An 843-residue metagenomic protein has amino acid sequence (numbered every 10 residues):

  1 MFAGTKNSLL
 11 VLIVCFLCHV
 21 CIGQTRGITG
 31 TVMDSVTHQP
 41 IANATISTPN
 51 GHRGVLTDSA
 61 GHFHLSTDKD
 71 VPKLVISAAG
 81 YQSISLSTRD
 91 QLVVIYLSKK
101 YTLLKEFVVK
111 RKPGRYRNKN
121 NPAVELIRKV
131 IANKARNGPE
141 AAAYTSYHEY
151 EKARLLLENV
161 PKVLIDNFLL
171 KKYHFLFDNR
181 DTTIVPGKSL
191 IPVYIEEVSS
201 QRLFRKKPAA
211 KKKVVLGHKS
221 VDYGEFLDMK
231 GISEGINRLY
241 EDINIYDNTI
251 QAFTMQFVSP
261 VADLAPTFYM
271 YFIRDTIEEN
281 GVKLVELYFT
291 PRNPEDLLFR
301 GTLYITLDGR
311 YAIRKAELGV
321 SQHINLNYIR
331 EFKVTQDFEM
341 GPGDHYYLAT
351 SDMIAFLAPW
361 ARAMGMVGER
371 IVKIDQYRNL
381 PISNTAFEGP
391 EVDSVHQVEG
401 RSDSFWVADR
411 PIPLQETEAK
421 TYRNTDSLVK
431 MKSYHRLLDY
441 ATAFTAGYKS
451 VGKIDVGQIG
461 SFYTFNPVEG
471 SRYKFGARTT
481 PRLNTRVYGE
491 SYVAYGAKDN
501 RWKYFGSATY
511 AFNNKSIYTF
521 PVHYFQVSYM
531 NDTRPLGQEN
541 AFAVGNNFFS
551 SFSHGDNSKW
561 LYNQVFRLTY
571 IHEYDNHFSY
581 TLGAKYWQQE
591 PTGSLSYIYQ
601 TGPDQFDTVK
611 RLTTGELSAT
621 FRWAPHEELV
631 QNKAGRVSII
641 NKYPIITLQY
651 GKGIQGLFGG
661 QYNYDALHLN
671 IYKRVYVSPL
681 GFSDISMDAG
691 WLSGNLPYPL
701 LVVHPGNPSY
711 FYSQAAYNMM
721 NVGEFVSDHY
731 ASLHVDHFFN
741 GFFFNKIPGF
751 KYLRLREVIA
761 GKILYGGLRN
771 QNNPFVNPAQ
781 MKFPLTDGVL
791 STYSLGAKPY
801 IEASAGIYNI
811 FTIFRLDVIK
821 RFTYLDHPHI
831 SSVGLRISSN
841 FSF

Functional and structural regions predicted by a protein language model:
M1-T31, I46, L103-V108, S683-M687 (+1 more regions): Bacterial Sec-dependent N-terminal signal peptides
R26-I28, S35-N50, K69-V71: Short, ordered, surface-exposed loop/turn motifs in non-cytosolic proteins
I28-D34, G61, I95: A short, amphipathic beta-strand motif
T48, V75-L86: A short, solvent-exposed loop/turn motif at the edges and junctions of modular extracellular/periplasmic domains
H52-H62: Short, acidic Ser/Thr/Gly-rich low-complexity loop/linker segments typical of extracellular and cell-surface proteins
V94-R111: Conserved "repeat-terminator" motif of extracellular CCP/Sushi domains
P113-L284, T290-L298, W360-T464, D556-N557 (+4 more regions): Structured extracytoplasmic
M255-F257, G389-F843: Exposed, low-structure sequence patches enriched in small/polar residues
